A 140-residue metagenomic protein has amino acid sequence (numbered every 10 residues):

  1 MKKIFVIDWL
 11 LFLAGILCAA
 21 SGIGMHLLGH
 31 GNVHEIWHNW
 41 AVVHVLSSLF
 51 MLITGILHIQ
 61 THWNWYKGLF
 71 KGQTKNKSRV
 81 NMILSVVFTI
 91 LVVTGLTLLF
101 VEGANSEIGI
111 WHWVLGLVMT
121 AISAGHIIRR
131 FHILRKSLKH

Functional and structural regions predicted by a protein language model:
M1-H140: Membrane-embedded alpha-helical bundles that constitute the cytochrome b-like, heme-associated redox core of multi-pass
